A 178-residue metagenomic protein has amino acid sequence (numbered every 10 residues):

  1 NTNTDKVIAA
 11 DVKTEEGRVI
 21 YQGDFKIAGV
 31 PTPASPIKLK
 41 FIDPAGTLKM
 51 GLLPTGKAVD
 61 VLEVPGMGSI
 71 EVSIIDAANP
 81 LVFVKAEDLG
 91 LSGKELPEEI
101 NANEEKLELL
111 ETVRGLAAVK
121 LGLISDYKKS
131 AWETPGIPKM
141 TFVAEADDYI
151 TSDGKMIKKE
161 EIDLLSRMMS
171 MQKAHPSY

Functional and structural regions predicted by a protein language model:
N1-Y178: Active-site proximal loop and beta-alpha junction motif in alpha/beta enzyme cores
